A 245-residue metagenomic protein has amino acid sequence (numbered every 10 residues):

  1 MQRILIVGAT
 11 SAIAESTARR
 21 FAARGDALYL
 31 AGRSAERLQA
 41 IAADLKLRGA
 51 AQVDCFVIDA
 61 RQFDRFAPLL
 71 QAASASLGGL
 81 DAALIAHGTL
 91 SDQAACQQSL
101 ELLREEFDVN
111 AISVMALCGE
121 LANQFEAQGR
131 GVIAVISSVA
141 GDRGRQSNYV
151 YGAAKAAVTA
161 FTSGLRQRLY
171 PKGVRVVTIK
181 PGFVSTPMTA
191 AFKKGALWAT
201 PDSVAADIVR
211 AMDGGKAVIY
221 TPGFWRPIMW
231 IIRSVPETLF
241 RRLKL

Functional and structural regions predicted by a protein language model:
T10-A12: Conserved glycine-rich cofactor-binding loop
R24-I41: Conserved glycine-rich Rossmann-like NAD(P)H-binding loop of the short-chain dehydrogenase/reductase
K46-D64: Rossmann-fold cofactor-recognition segment
A82, G88-R104, S147: Conserved mid-core segment of classical short-chain dehydrogenase/reductases
C118, A154: Active-site helix of classical SDR
S138: Residue(s) in the substrate-gating loop at a strand-loop-helix junction that position the organic substrate next
T178, K193-W230: C-terminal helical subdomain
